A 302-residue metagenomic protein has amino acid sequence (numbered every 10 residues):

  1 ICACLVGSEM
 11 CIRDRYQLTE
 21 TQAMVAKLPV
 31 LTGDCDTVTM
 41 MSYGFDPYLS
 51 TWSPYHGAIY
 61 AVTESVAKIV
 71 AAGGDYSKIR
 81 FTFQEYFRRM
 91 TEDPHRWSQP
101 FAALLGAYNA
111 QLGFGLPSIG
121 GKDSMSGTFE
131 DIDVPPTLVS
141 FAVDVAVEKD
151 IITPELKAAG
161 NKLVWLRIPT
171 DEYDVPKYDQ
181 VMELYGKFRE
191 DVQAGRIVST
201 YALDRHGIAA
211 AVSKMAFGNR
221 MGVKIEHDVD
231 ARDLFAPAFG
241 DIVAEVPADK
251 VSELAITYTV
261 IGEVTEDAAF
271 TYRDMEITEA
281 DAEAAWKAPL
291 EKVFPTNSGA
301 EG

Functional and structural regions predicted by a protein language model:
I1-G7, I12: Single conserved hydrophobic/aromatic residue that forms the stacking wall/gate of nucleotide- or nucleobase-binding
D14-R15, Y43-I59, A72, M90-F101 (+8 more regions): Hydrophobic alpha-helical scaffolding
R15-Q17, V66-D75, E155, S199-M215: Conserved phosphate/anionic-ligand binding catalytic regions in large, soluble enzymes, centered on
L28-P29, G33-L49: N-terminal small/glycine-rich loop or linker at the start of catalytic domains across soluble metabolic enzymes
F45-Y48, K78-D171, I242, V246 (+1 more regions): Glycine-rich anion-binding loops of enzyme active sites
A58-A72, A103-G106, L184-Y185: Short, well-ordered amphipathic alpha-helical segments that serve as non-catalytic structural scaffolds within diverse
P100-A110, F114, I119, D123-P136 (+1 more regions): Glycine-/charge-enriched secondary-structure boundary and capping motifs
K157, K162-I168, Y173-T200: A glycine- and small/hydrophobic-rich beta-loop-beta segment that serves as a flexible "lid/hinge" or phosphate-binding
